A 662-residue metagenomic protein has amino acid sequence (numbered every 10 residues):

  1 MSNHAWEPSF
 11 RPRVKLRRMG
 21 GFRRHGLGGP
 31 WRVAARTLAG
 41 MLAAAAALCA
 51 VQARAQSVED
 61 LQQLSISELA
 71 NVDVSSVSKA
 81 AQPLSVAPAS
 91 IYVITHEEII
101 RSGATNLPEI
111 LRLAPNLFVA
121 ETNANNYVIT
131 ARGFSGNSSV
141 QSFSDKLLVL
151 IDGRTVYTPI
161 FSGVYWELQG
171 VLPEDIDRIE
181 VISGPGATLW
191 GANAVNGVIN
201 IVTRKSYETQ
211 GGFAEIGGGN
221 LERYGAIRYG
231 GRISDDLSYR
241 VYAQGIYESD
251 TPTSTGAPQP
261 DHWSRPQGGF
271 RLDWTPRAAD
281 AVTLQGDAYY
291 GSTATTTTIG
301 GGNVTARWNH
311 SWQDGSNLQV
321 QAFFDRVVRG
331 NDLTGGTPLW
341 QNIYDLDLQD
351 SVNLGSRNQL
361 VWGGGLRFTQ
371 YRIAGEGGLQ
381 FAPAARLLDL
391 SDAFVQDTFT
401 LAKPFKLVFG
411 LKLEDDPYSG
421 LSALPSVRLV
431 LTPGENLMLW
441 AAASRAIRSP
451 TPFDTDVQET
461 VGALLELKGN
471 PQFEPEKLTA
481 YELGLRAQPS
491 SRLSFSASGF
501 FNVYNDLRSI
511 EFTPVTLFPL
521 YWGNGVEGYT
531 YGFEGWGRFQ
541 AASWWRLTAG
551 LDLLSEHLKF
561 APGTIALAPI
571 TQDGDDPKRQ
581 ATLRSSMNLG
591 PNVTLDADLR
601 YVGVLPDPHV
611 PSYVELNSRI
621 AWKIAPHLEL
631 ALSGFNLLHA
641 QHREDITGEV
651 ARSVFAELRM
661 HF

Functional and structural regions predicted by a protein language model:
S75-Y92, P108-T155: Extracytoplasmic beta-strand/coil segments of soluble accessory domains associated with Gram-negative outer-membrane
L107-I110, V128-T130, K146-I151, W166-Q169 (+4 more regions): N-terminal periplasmic accessory domains that precede and gate Gram-negative outer-membrane beta-barrel machines
S139, L147, R154-S183: Short acidic/polar hinge/loop motifs at secondary-structure boundaries that mediate gating or recognition
T188, N200, Y207-T209, R223-Y224 (+2 more regions): Periplasmic-side early beta-strands and strand-to-turn transitions of outer-membrane beta-barrels
G230, T275, D573-F662: Conserved C-terminal beta-signal and adjacent last beta-strands/turns of outer-membrane beta-barrel proteins
R277, R357, A384-V503, S586 (+1 more regions): Structural signature of Gram-negative outer-membrane beta-barrels, strongest in the C-terminal barrel of TonB-dependent
T297-N303, R307-S311, L339, T432 (+5 more regions): Outer-membrane beta-barrel signature, preferentially recognizing the C-terminal barrel domain of Gram-negative
T400-P404, S496, F500-V503, G523-V604: Gram-negative outer-membrane beta-barrel transporters
